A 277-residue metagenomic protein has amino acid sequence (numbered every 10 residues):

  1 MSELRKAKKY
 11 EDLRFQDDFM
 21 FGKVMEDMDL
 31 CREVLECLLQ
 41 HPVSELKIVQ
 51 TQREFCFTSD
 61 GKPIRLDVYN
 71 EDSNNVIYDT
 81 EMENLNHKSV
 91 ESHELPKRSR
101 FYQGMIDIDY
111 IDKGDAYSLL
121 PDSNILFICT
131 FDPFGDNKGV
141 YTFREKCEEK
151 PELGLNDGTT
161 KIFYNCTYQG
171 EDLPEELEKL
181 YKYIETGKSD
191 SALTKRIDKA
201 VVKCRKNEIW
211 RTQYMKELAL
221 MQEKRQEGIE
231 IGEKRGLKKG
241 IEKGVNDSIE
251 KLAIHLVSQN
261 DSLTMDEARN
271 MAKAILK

Functional and structural regions predicted by a protein language model:
M1-T160, G170-D172, E227: Accessory alpha/beta interaction modules
S2-E11, F15, F19, Y69-S73 (+2 more regions): Short, charged alpha-helical interaction segments and adjacent helix-coil junctions
L126, F163, K179: Catalytic-site signature of metal-activated, phosphate-bearing donor transferases, centered on the GT-A/GT-A-like
